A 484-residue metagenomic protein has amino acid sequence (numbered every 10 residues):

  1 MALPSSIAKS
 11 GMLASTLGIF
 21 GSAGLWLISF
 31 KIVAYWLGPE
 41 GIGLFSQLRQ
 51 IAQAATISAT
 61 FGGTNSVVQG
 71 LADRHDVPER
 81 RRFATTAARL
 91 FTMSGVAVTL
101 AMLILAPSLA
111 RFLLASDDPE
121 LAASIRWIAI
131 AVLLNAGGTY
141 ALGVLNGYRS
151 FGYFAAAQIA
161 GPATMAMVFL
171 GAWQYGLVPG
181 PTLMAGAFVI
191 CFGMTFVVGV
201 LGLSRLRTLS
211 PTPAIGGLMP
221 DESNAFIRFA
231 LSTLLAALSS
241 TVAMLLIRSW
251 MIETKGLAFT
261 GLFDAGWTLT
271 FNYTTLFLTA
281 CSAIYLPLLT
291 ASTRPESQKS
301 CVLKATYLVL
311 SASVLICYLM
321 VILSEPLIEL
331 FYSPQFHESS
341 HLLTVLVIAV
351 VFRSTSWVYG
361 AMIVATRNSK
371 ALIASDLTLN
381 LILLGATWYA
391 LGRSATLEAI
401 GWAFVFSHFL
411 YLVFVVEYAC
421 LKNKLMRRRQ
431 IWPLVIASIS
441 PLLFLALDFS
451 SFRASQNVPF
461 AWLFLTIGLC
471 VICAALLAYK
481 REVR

Functional and structural regions predicted by a protein language model:
M1-A8, L177, P181-A187, G199-M244 (+3 more regions): Interhelical loop/hinge segments that connect adjacent transmembrane helices in multipass membrane
M1-W26, R82-T86, L121, L203 (+5 more regions): N-terminal membrane topogenesis motif
S6-Q69, S94-L103, A131, M165-A166 (+3 more regions): Signature of the first transmembrane helix
F20, T86-L113, M167-G171, F277 (+3 more regions): Alpha-helical transmembrane segments of multi-pass membrane transport and lipid-handling proteins
F30, T60-D76, G147, G266 (+2 more regions): Helix-loop junctions and terminal segments of transmembrane helices in multi-pass membrane transport/translocation
R126, A155-T208, L377-G385, A395-A419 (+1 more regions): Hydrophobic alpha-helical transmembrane segments
L134-A157, V347-T378, A419-L421: Membrane-interface junctions at transmembrane-helix termini in multi-pass inner-membrane proteins
L379-I382, A403, R429-R484: Transmembrane alpha-helical segments of multi-pass transport proteins
